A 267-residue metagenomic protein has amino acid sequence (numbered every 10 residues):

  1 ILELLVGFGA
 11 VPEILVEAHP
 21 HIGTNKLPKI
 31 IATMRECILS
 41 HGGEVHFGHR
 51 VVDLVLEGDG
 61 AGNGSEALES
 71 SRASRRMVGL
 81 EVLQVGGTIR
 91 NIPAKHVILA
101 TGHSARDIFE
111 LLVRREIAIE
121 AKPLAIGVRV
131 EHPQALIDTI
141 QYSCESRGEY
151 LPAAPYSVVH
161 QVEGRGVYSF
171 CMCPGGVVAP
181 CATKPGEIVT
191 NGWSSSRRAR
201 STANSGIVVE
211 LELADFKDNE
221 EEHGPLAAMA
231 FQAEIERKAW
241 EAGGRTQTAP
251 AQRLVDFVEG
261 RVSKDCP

Functional and structural regions predicted by a protein language model:
I1-P267: Residues forming the flavin
